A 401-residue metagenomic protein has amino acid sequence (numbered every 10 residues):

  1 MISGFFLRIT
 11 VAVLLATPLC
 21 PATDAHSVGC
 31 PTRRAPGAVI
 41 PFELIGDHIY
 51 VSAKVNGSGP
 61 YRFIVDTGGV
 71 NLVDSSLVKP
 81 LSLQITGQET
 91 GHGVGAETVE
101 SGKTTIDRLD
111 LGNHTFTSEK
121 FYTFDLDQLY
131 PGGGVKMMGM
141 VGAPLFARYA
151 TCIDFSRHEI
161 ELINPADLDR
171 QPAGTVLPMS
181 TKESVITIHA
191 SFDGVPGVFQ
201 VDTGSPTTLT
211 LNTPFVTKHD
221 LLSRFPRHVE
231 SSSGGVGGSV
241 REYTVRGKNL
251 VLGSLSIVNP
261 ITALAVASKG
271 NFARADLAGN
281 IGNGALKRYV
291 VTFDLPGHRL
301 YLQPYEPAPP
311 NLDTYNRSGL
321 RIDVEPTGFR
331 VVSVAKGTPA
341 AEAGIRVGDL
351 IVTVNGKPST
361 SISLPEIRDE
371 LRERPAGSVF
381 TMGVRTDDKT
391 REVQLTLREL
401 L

Functional and structural regions predicted by a protein language model:
M1-F5: N-terminal secretory signal peptides that target proteins for export/translocation
R8-P18: Bacterial N-terminal signal peptides
L19-L401: Pepsin/retropepsin-fold aspartyl endopeptidases
